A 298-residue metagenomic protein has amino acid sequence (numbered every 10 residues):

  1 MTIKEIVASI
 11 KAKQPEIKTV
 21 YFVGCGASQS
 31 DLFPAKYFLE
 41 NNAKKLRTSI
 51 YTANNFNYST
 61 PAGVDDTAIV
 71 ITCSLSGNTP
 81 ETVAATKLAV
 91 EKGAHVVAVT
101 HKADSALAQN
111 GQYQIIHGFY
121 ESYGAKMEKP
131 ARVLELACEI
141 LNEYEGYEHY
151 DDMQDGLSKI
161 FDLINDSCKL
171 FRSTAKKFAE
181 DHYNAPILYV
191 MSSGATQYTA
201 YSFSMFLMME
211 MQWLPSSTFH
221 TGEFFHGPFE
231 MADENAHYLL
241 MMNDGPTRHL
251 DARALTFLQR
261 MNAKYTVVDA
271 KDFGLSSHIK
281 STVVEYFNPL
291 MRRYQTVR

Functional and structural regions predicted by a protein language model:
T2-T19, E121, C138-F219, F225: Active-site phosphate/pyrophosphate-binding segments
E5, G26-S30, P34, G77 (+11 more regions): Conserved active-site and cofactor/substrate-binding residues in soluble primary-metabolism enzymes
K11-A12, Y58-D65, G227-D233: Short amphipathic alpha-helix with an adjacent loop that forms part of the alpha/beta core around
P15-Y150, G156, M241-A270: Glycine-rich phosphate-binding loops that contact phosphosugars or nucleotide phosphates
D65-T67, K129-E135, D233-E234, I279-F287: Short, surface-exposed amphipathic charged segments that create phosphate/polyanion-binding patches used for binding
A103-I115, P228-E230, G274-V284: Glycine-rich, charge-decorated loop segments at or immediately adjacent to ligand/cofactor-binding or catalytic sites
Y198-D269: Internal helical hairpin/lid segments
A254-R298: Phosphate-moiety recognition in structured ligand-binding domains
